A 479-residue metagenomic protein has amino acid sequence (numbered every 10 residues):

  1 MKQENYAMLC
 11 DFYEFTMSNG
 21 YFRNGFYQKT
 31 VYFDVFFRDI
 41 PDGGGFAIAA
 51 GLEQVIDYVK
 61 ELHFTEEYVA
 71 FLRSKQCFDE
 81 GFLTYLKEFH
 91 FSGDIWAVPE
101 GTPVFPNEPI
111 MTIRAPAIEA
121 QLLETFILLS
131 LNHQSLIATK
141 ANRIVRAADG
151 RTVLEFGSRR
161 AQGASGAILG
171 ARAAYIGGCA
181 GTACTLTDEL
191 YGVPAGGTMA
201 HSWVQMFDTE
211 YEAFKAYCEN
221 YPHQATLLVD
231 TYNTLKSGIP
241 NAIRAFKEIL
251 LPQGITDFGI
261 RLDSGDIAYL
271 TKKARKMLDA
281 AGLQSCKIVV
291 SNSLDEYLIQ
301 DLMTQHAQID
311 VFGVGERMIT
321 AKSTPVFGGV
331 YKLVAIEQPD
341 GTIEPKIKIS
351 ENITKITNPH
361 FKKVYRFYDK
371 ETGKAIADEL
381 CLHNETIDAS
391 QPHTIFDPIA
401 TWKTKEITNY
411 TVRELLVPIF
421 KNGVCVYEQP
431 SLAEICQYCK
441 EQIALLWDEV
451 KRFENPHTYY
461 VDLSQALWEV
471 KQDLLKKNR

Functional and structural regions predicted by a protein language model:
M1-K29, F33, R38, D42-G44 (+2 more regions): Gly/Ser/Thr/Ala-enriched C-terminal appendages of enzymes
M1-Y32, D39-P41, C77-F78, L83-S92 (+6 more regions): Buried, small/hydrophobic-residue-enriched core segments of structured protein domains
V31-K87: N-terminal, Lys/Arg-enriched amphipathic/low-complexity engagement segments that precede the first folded domain
G51-Q54, L136, S431-I435: Short amphipathic alpha-helical segments
A70-L72, T139-R143, G157, K451-T458: Short coil/turn segments at secondary-structure boundaries
G196, I260, I288, D310-F312: Hydrophobic residues within beta-strands of alpha/beta enzymes
H201, S291, G315: Residue-level "edge-of-site" marker
